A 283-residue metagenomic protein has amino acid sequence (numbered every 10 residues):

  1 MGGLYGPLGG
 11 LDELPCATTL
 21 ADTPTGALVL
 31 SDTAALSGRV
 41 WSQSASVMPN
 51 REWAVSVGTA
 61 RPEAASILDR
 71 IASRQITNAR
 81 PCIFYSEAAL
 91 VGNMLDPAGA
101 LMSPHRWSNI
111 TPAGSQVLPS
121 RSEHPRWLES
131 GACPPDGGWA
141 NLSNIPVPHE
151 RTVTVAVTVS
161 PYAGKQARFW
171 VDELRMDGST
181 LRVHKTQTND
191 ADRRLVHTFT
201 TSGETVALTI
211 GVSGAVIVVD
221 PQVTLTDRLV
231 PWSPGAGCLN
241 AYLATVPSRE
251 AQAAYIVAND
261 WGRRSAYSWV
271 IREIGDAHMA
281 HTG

Functional and structural regions predicted by a protein language model:
M1-M94, C133-P135, P148-E150, A236-G283: Extracellular/virion structural assembly segments
R39-W41, G138-S143, T180-H184, R194-V196 (+1 more regions): Short structured motifs
E52-S56, T154-T158, V196, A207-T209 (+1 more regions): Beta-strand secondary-structure signal
A88-A89, L95-M102, E123, G131 (+3 more regions): Extra-cytoplasmic beta-strand recognition segments
A89-W107, F199-T201, G211-W261: Extracellular polysaccharide-targeting segments
A100-L128: Extracellular glycan-recognition surfaces and repeat-rich motifs
G164-L174, L208: Beta-strand acidic-aromatic groove motif in beta-rich domains, primarily in extracellular
M176-T205: Extracellular carbohydrate recognition and processing domains and analogous Trp-centered ligand-binding platforms
